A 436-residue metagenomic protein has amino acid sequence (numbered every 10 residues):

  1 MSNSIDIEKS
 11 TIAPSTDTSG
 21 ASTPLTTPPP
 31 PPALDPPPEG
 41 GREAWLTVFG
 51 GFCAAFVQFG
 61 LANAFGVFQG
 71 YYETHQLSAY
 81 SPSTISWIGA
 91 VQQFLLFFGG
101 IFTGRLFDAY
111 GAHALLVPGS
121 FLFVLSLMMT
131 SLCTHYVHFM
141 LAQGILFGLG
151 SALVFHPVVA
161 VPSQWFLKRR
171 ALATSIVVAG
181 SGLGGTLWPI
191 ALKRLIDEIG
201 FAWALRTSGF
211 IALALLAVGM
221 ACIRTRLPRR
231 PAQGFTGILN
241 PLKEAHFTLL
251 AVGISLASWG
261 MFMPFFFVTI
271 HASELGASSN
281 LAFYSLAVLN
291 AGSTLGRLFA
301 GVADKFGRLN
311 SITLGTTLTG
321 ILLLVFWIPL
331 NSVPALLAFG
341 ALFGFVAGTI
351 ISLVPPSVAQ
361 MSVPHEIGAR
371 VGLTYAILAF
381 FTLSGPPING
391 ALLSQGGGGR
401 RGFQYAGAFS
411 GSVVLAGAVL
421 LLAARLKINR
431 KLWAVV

Functional and structural regions predicted by a protein language model:
M1-G41, L426-V436: Intrinsically disordered, low-complexity terminal tails of fungal membrane proteins
F52, F56, F123-L127, V137-V154 (+5 more regions): Hydrophobic core of transmembrane alpha-helices in multi-pass small-molecule transporters, especially MFS/SLC-type
V57, L61-G70, E244-L309, I350-I351 (+2 more regions): Extracytoplasmic gate region of multi-pass secondary transporters
Y72, G144, S151-F166, A173-T174 (+2 more regions): Intracellular juxtamembrane helix-capping segments at the cytosolic ends of symmetry-related transmembrane helices
F98-A112, I196, G296-R308, L393-S394: Helix-to-loop junctions at the C-terminal end of transmembrane segments in multipass secondary transporters
F98-H138: Conserved MFS/SLC helix-loop-helix module at the cytosolic interface between two early adjacent transmembrane helices
L275-A277, L281, L289-S293, R297-A300 (+2 more regions): C-terminal transmembrane helical hairpin of 12-TM major facilitator-type secondary transporters
M361-R401, S410: A late C-terminal transmembrane helix in Major Facilitator Superfamily
